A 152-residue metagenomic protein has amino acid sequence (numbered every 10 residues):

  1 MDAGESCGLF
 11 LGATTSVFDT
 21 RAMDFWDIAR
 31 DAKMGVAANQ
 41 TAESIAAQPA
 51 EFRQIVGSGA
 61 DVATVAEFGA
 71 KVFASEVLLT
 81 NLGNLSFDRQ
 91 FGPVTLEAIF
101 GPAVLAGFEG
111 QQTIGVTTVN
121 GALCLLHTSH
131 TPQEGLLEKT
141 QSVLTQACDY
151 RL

Functional and structural regions predicted by a protein language model:
M1-L152: Acyl-thioester-dependent acyl-group transfer interface
